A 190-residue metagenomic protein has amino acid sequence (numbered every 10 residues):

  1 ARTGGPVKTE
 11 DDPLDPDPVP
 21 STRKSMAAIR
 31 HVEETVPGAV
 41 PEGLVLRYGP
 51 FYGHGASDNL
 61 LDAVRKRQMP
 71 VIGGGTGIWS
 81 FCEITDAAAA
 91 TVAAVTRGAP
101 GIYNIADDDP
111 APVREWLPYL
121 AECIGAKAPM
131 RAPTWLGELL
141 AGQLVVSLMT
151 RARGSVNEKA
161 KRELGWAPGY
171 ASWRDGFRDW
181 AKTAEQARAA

Functional and structural regions predicted by a protein language model:
A1-R23: Active-site "gating" loop of Rossmann-like NAD(P)-dependent oxidoreductase/epimerase domains
D15-P20, L60-C82, D86: A conserved pocket-lining segment of Rossmann-fold NAD(P)-dependent short-chain dehydrogenase/reductase
P16-L44: Active-site Tyr-X1-5-Lys
A27, W79-C82, A111, P168-A171: Residue-level signal for the nucleotide or nucleotide-sugar donor/cofactor binding architecture
R30, A39-P41, Y52-D62, A93-Y103 (+1 more regions): Glycine/proline-rich active-site loop of Rossmann-fold NAD(P)-dependent oxidoreductases
A88-L144, A184-A190: Mid/C-terminal beta-alpha module of Rossmann-like enzyme folds, strongest in SDR-family dehydrogenases/epimerases
P112-P118, A141-A167: Conserved C-terminal active-site "lid" loop/helix of NAD(P)H-dependent oxidoreductases that clamps the redox cofactor
A171-A190: Amphipathic terminal alpha-helices
